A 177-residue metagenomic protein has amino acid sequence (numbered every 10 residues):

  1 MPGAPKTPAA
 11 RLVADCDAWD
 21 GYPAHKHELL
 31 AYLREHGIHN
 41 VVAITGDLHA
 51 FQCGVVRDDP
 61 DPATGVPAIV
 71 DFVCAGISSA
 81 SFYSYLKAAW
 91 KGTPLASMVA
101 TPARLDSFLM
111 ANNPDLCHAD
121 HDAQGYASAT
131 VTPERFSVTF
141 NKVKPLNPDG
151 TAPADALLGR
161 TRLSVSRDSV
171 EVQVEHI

Functional and structural regions predicted by a protein language model:
M1-I177: Long, structured stretches of catalytic cores involved in phosphate-ester chemistry, encompassing
